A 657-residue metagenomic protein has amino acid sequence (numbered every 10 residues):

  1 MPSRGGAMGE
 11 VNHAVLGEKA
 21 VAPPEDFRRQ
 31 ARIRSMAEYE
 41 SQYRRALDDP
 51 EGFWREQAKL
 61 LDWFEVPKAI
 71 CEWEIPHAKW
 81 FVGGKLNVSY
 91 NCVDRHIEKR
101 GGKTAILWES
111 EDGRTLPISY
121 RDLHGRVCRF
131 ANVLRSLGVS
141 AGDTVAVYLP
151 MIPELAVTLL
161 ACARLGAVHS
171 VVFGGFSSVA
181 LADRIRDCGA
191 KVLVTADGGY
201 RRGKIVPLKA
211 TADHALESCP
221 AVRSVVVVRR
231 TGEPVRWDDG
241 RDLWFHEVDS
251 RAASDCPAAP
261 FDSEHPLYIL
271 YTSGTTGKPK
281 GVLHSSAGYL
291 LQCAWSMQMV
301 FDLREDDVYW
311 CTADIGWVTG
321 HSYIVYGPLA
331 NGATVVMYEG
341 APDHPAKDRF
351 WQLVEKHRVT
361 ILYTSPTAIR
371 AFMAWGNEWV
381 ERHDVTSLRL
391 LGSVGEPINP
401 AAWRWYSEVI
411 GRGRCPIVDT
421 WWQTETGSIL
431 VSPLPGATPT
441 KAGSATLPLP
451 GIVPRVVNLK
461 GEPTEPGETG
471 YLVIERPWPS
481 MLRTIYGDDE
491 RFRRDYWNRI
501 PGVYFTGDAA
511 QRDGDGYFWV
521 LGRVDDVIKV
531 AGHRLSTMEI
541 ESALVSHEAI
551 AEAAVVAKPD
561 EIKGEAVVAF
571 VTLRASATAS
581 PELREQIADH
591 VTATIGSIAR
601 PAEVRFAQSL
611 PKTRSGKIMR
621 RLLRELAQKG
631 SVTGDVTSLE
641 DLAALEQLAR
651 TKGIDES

Functional and structural regions predicted by a protein language model:
S89-Y90, I106-L160, S177-A182, R241-E247 (+1 more regions): Conserved AMP-binding/adenylate-forming core of the ANL superfamily
G102-T104, V225-V227, D238-Y271, K278 (+3 more regions): Conserved pre-ATP/AMP-binding loop-to-beta segment of ANL
D112-G113, V192-S263, G376-N377: ANL superfamily adenylate-forming
V172-D197, A212, D343, E355 (+8 more regions): AMP-binding/adenylate-forming catalytic core of the ANL superfamily
V227, I562-E565, A593-I618, S631-E656: AMP-binding/adenylate-forming catalytic domain of the ANL superfamily
H246, A330-A333, T360-T364, M373-T440 (+2 more regions): Gly/Ser/Thr-rich phosphate-binding loop
L290-V308, V318-I361, A374-G376: Conserved AMP-binding/adenylation subdomain of ANL enzymes
L447-G451, E462-Y496, L535, G630-V632: Conserved ATP/PPi-binding loop(s) of AMP-dependent carboxylate-activating enzymes
